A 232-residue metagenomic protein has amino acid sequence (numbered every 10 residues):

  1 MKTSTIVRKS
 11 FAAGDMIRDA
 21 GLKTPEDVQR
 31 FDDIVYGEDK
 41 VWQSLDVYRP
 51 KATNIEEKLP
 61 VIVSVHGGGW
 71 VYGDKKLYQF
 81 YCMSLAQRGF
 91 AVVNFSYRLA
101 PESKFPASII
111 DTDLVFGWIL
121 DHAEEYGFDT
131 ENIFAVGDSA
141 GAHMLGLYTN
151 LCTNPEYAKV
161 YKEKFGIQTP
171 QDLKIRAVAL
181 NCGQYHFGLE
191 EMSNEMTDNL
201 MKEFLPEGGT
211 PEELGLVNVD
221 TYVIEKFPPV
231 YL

Functional and structural regions predicted by a protein language model:
M1-L232: Alpha/beta-hydrolase superfamily serine-hydrolase fold, recognizing
